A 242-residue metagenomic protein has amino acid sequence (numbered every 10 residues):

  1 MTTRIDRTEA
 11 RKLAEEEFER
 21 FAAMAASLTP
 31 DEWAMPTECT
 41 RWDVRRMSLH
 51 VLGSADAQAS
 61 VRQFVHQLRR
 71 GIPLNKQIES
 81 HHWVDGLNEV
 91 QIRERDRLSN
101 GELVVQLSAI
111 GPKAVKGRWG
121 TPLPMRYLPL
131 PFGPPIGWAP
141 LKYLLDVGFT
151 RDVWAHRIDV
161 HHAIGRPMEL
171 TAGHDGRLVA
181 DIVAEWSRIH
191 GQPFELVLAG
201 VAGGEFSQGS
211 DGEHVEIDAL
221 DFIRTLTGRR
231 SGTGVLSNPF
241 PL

Functional and structural regions predicted by a protein language model:
M1-E9, Q63-L74, G101, V105 (+2 more regions): Structured surface interface patches that mediate subunit assembly and partner/cofactor docking
T3-T29, L49-Q63, R151: Alpha-helical bundle segments that constitute or directly flank the non-heme di-iron/ferroxidase center
F18, A22, A26, A55-A59 (+2 more regions): Structural signal for well-ordered, non-membrane alpha-helices
A22-D43, G120-W138: Helix-loop segments that flank and shape redox-cofactor active sites
C39-V44, H50, L145: Secondary-structure capping and boundary motifs in well-ordered enzyme cores
R45-H81: Conserved alpha-helical segments that form or flank metal/cofactor-binding pockets of metalloenzymes
E79-D85, T121-P124: Mobile beta-alpha loop/short-helix "lid" or hinge segments that flank ligand
W83-I110, H214: A short, structured beta-strand-centered segment in the mid-to-C-terminal lobe of catalytic cores from group-transfer
